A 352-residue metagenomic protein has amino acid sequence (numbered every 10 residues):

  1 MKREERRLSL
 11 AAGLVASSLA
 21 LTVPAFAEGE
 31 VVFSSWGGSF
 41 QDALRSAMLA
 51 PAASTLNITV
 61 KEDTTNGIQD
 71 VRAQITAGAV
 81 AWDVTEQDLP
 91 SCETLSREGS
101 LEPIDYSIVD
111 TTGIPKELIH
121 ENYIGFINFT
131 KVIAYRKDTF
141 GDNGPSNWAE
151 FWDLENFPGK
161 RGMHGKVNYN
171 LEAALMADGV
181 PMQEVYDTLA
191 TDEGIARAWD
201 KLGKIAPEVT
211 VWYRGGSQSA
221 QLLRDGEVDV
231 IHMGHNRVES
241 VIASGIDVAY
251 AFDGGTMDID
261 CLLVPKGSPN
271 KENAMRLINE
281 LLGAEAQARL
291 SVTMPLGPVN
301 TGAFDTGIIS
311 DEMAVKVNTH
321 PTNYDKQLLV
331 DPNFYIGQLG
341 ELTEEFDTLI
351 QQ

Functional and structural regions predicted by a protein language model:
T22-A27: Sec/Tat signal peptide C-region and signal peptidase I cleavage site
E28-T94, A220: Early extracytoplasmic/lumenal segment of secretory-pathway proteins
G38-A43, A81-W82, E86-A220: Extracytoplasmic ligand-binding site segments that recognize negatively charged/polar headgroups
C92-T94, V230-D247: A ligand-binding cleft/hinge motif common to bilobed small-molecule-binding domains
T111-I114, F129-K131, D200-I205, I242-S268: Periplasmic-binding protein-like
V132-T139, L175-A177, I259-K271, R289 (+1 more regions): A bilobed periplasmic-binding-protein/Venus flytrap-type ligand-binding module shared by bacterial periplasmic
P265-K326: Mature extracytoplasmic/periplasmic domains
T322-Q352: Conserved C-terminal helix/tail region of periplasmic/extracytoplasmic solute-binding proteins
